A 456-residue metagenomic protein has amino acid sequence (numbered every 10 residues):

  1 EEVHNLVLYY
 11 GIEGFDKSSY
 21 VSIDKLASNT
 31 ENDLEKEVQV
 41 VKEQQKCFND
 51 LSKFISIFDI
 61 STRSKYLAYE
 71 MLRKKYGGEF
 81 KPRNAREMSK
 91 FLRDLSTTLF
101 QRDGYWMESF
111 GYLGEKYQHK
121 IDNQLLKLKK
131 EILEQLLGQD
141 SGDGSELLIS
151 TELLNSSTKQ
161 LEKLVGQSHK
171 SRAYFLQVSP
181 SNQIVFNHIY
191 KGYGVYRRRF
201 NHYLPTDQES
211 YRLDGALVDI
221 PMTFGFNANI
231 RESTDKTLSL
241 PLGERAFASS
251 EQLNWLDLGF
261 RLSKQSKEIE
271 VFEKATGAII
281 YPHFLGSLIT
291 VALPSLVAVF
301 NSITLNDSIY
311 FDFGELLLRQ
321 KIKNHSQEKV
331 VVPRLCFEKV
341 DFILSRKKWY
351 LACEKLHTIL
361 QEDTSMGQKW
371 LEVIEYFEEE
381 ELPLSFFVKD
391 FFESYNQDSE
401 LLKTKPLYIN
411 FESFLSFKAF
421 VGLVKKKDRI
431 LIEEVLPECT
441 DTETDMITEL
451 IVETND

Functional and structural regions predicted by a protein language model:
E1-G225, Q397-D456: Type-3 copper protein
Q167-T454: C-terminal structured domains
